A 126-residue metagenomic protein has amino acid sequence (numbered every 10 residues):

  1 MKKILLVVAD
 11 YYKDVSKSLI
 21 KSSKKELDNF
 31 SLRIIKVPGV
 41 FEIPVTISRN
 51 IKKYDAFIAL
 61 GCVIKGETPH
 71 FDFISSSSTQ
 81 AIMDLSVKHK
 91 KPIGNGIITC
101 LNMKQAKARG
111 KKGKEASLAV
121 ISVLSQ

Functional and structural regions predicted by a protein language model:
K2-I34: Glycine-rich phosphate/diphosphate-binding loop of Rossmann-like nucleotide-binding domains
D10-Y11, C62-V63, I98-L101: Short, ordered loop/turn segments at secondary-structure junctions
K17, K21, F41-S48, K114 (+1 more regions): Amphipathic, non-transmembrane alpha-helical secondary structure
E26-K52: Active-site rim loops that border cofactor/substrate pockets in soluble metabolic enzymes
I35-G39, F73-S75, K111: Active-site nucleophile and cofactor-binding loops and adjacent substrate-binding regions of central metabolic enzymes
V45-A81: Glycine-rich phosphate-binding loop
S78-Q126: C-terminal binding/interaction regions
